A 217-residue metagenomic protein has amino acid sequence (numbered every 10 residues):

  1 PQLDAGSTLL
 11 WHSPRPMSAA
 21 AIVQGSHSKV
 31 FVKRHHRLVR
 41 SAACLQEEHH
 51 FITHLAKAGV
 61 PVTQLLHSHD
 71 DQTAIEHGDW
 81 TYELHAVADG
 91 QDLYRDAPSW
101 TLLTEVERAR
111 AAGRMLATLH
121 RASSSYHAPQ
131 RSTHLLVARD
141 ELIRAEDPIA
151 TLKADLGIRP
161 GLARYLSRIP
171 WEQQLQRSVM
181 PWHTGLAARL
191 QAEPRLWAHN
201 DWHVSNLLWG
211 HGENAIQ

Functional and structural regions predicted by a protein language model:
P1-T8: Juxta-kinase regulatory segment immediately upstream of eukaryotic protein kinase catalytic domains
D4, K57-V60, E213: Short, well-ordered coil/turn elements that cap or connect secondary structure elements
L9-P14: Protein kinase glycine-rich loop
P16-H27, F31-V32, L65, M180-Q217: Active-site acidic catalytic loop and adjacent metal/ATP-binding pocket of ATP-dependent phosphoryl transfer enzymes
S28-A128: ATP-binding pocket architecture of kinase catalytic cores
L102-I169: A cross-family kinase active-site recognition segment
S125-A128, P148-H199, G210-G212: An alpha-helical support segment within catalytic cores of ATP-dependent transferases
